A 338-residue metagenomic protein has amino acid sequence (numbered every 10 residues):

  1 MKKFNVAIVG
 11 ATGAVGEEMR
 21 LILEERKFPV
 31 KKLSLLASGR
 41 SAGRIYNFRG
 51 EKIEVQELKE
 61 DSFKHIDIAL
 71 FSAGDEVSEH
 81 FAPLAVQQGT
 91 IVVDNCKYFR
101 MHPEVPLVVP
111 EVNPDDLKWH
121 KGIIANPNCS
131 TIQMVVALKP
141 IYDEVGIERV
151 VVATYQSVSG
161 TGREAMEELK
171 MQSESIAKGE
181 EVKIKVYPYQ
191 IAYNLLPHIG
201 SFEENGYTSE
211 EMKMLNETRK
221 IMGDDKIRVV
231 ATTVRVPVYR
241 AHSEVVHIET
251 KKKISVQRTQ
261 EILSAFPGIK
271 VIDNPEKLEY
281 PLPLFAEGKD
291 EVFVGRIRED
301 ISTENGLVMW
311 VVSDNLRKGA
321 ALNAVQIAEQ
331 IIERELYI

Functional and structural regions predicted by a protein language model:
M1-I191, K226-R228, V292-F293, I297-S302 (+3 more regions): N-terminal Rossmann-like NAD(P) cofactor-binding subdomain of oxidoreductases, focused on the glycine-rich
A69, V158-I338: Charged docking surfaces used in two-component/phosphorelay signaling
